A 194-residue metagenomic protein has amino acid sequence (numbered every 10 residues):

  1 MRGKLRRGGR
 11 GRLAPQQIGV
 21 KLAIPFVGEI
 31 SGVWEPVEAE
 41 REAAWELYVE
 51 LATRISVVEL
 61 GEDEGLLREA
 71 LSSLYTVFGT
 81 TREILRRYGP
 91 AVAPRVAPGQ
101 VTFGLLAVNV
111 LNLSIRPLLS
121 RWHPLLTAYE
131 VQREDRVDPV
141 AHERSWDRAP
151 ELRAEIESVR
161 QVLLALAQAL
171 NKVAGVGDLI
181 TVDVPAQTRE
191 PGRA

Functional and structural regions predicted by a protein language model:
G3-V77: Membrane-proximal, non-transmembrane interface segments of integral membrane proteins
R54-V58, E83-L105, E134-E151: Short, charged/polar, low-complexity loop and linker segments that flank or interrupt alpha-helical bundles
R68, S72-Y75, G79, N109 (+6 more regions): Generic structural signal for well-ordered, non-transmembrane alpha-helical segments in soluble/cytosolic regions
G79-R86, P90, R116-T127, V131 (+2 more regions): Charged/polar positions within long, soluble alpha-helices
V101-P139: Extended amphipathic alpha-helical regions
D135-A194: Alpha-helical oligomerization segments
